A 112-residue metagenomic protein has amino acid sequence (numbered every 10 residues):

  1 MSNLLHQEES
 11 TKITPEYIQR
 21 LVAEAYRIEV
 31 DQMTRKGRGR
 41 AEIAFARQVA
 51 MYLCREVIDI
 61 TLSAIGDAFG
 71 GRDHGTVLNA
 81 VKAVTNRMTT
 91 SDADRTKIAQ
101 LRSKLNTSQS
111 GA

Functional and structural regions predicted by a protein language model:
M1-Q19: Conserved C-terminal helix/linker of AAA+ ATPases
N3-L4, L21, A25, K104: Residues that form generic nucleotide/phosphate-binding pockets
L5-E8, Y26-V30, M88: Alpha-helix capping/termination and helix-coil
I13-Q32: Linker/hinge segments immediately adjacent to helix-turn-helix/homeobox DNA-binding domains
Q32-A112: Terminal-proximal interaction/regulatory segments of ATP-powered molecular machines
